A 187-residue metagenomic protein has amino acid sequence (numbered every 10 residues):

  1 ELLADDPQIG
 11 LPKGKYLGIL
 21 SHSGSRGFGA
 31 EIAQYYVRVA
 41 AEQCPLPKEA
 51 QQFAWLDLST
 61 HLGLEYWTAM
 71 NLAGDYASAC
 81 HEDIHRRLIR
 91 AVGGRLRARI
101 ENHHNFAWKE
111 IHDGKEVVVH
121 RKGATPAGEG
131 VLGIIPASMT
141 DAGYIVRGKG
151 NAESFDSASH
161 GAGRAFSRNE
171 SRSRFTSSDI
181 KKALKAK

Functional and structural regions predicted by a protein language model:
E1-K187: Domain-length cofactor-binding catalytic modules of enzymes
